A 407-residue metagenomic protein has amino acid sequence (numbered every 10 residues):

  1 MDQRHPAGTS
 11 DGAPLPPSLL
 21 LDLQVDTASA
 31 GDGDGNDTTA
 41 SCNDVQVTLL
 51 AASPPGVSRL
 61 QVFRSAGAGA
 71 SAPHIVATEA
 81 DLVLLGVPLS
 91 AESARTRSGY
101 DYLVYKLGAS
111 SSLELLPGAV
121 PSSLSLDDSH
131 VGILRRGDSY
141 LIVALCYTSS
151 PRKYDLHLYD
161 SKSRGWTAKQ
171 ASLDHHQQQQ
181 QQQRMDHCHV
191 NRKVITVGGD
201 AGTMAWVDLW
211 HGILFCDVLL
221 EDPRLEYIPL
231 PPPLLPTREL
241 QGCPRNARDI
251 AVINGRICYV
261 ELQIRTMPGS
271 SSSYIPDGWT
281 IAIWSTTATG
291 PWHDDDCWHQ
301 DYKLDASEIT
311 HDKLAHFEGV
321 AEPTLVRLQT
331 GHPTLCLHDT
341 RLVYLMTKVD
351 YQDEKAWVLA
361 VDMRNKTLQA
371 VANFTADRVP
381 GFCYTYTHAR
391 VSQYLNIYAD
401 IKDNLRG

Functional and structural regions predicted by a protein language model:
D2, A40-G67, S110-L124, S163-M185 (+3 more regions): Trp- and S/T/G-rich repeat-edge/linker motifs of beta-rich repeat architectures
D2-G137, L141, T347, A356-M363 (+1 more regions): General structural concept
Q3, L23, G33-T38, V45 (+15 more regions): Short linear motifs in intrinsically disordered/low-complexity regions
Q3-T9, V76-A77, I195-G198, D277-G407: C-terminal closing repeat unit and adjoining cap/tail of repeat-based domains
P17-S18, V57, A80, Y140 (+17 more regions): Intrinsically disordered, low-complexity regions
D26-C42, A91-V104, S149-L158, W210-C216 (+2 more regions): Structural motif
S58, F63, T96, Y105 (+5 more regions): Short, intrinsically disordered low-complexity segments
A70, V76-R265: A sequence/structural signal of beta-propeller blade repeats
